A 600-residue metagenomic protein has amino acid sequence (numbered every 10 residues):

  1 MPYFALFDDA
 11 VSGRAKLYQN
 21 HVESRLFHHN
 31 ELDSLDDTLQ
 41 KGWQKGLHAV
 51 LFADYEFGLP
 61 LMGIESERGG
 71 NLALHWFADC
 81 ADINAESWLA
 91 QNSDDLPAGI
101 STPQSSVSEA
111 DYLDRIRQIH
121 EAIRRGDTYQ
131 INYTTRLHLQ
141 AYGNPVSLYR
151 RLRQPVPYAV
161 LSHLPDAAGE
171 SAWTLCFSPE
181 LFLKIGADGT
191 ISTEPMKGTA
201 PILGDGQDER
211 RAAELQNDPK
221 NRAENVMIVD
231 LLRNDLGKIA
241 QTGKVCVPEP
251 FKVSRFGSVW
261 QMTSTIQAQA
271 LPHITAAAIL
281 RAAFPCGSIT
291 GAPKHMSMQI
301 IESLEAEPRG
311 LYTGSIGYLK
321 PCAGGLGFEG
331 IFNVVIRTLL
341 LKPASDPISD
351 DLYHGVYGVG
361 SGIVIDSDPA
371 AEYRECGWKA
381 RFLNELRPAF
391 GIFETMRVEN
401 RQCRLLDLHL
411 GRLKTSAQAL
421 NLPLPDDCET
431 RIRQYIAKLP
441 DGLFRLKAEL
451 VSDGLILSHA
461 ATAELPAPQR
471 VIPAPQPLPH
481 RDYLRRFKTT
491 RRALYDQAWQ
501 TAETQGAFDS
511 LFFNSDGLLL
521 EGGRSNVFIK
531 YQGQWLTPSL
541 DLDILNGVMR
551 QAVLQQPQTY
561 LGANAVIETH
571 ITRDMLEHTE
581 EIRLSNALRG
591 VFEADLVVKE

Functional and structural regions predicted by a protein language model:
M1-T395, E399, L511-N514: Extended alpha-helical targeting/anchoring segments, especially N-terminal organellar/secretory targeting helices
N225, V259-M262, V334, A371-E600: Helix-start/capping segments and mature chain N-termini
